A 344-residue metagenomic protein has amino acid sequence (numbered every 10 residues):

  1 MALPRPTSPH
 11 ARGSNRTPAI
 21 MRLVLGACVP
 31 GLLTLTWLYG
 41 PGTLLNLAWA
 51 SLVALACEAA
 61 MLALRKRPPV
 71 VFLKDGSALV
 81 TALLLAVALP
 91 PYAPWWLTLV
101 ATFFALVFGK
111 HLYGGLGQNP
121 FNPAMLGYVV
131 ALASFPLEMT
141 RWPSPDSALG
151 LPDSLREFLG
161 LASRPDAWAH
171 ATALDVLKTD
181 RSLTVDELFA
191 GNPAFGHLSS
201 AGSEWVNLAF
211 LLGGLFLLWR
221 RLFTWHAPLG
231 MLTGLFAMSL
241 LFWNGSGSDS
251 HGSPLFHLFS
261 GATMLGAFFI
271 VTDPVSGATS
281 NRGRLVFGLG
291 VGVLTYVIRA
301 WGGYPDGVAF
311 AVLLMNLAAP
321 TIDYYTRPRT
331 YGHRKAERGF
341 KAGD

Functional and structural regions predicted by a protein language model:
M1-A63, R338, A342-D344: N-terminal signal-anchor module of multipass membrane proteins
M1-L23, I298-D344: Cytosolic-side transmembrane-helix boundaries in multi-pass membrane proteins
S8-P9, A56-P68, L106-G117, L211-L222 (+1 more regions): C-terminal ends of transmembrane helices
G40-V53, Y92-A101, P193-N207, S250-T263: Structural signature of hydrophobic alpha-helical transmembrane segments
V70-V80, L97-A101, Q118-V129, W225-T233 (+2 more regions): Cytoplasmic-side transmembrane-helix entry/capping segments in multi-pass membrane proteins
T81-D153: A generic, well-ordered mixed alpha/beta core segment in the N-terminal half of proteins
P120-M125, P254-T263, R284, G302-M315: Loop-to-transmembrane alpha-helix initiation sites
F121-L211: Long hydrophobic alpha-helical segments that form multi-pass transmembrane helix bundles in integral membrane proteins
